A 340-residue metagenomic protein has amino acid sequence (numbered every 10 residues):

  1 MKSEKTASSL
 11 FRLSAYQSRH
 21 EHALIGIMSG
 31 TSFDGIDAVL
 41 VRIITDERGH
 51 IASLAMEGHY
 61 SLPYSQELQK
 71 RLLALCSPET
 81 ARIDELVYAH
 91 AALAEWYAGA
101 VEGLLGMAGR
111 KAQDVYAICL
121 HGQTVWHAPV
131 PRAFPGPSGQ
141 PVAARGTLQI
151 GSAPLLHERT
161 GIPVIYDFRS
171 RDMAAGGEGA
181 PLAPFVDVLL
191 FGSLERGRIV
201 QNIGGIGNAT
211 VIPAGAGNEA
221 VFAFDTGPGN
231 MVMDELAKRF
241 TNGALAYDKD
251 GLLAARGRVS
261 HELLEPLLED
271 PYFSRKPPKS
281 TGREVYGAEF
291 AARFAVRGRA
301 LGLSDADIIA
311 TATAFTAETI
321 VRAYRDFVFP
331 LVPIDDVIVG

Functional and structural regions predicted by a protein language model:
T6-S18: A short, basic/flexible loop-to-alpha-helix module at the beginning of a structural domain
Y16-E57, R198-A214: Gly/Thr-rich phosphate-binding beta-strand-loop-beta motif of the actin/hexokinase/Hsp70
H20-A23, P129, Q140-I150, P154 (+2 more regions): Phosphate-binding/catalytic loop of phosphoryl-transfer enzymes
G35-M56, S61-Y64, E219-V321: Conserved ATP-utilizing enzyme core subdomain
A52-A92: Conserved non-catalytic scaffold segment of RNase H-like nuclease domains
C76-I150: Short beta-strand-loop/turn "lid" adjacent to the catalytic site in phosphate-handling enzymes
W96-L104, D305-P333: Phosphate/ATP-binding catalytic cores across multiple sugar-kinase/actin-like superfamilies, primarily ASKHA
V125, I334-G340: Glycine-rich phosphate-binding loops at beta-strand->alpha-helix junctions
